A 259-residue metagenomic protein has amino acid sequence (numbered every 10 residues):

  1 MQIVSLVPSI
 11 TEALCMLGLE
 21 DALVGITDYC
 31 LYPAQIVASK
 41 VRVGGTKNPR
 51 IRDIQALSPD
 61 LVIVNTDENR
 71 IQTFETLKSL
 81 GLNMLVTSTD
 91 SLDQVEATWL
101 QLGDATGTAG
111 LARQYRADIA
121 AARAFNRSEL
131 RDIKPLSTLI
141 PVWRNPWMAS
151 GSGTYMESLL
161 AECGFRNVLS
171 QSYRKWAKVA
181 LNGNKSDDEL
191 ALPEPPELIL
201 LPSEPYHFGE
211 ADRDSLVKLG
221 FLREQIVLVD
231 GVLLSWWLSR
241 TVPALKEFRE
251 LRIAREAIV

Functional and structural regions predicted by a protein language model:
M1-V259: N-terminal ligand-binding lobe of clamshell/alpha-beta domains
